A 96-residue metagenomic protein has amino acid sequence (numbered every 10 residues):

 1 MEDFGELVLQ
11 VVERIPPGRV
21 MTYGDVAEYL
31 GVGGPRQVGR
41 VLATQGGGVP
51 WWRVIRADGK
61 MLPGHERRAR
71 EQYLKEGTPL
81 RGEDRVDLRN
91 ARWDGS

Functional and structural regions predicted by a protein language model:
M1-S96: Nucleic acid-binding interface residues in structured DNA/RNA-binding domains, emphasizing the DNA-engaging scaffolds
